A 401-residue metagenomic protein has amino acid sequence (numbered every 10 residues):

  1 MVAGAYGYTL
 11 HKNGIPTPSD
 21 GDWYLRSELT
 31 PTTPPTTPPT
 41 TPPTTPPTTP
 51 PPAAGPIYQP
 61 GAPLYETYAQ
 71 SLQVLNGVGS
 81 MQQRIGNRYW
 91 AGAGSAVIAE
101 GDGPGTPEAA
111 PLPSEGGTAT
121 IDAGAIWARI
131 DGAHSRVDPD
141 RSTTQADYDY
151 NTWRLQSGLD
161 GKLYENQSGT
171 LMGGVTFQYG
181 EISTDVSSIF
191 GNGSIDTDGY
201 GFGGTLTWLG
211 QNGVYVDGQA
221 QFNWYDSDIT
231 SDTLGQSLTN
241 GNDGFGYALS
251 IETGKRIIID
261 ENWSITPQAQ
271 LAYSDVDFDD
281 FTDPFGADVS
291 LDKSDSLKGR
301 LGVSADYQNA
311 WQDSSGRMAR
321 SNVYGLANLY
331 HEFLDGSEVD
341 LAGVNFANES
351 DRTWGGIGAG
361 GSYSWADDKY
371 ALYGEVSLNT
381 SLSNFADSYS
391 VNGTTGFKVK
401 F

Functional and structural regions predicted by a protein language model:
M1-V74: Extracellular/surface-exposed low-complexity segments
R26-T32, D160, K398-F401: Short beta-strand-to-coil "C-cap" segments at the C-terminal boundary of structured domains/repeats, marking
P52-E261, D335, E375-K398: Outer membrane beta-barrel translocator domains of Type V secretion systems
G161, A269-Y273, G325-A327: Membrane-active amphipathic alpha-helices enriched in small hydrophobic residues
E165, G203, I259, D288-F401: Outer membrane beta-barrel transmembrane domains
I229-S231, Y273-D280, L334: Short, surface-exposed loop/turn segments at secondary-structure boundaries that line and modulate
T233-S237, F281-V289: Solvent-exposed loop segments that connect transmembrane elements
I251-K255, S264-I265, Q270-V276: Solvent-exposed flexible segments
